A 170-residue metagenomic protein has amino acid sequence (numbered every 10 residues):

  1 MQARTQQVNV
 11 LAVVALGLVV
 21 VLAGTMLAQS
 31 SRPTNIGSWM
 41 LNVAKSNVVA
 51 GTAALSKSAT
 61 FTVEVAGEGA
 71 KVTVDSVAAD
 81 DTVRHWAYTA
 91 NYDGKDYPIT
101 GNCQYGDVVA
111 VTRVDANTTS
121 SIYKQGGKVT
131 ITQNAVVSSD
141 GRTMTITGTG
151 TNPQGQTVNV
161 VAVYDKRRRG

Functional and structural regions predicted by a protein language model:
Q2, L22-S30: Intrinsically disordered, low-complexity and often Lys/Arg-enriched segments
Q2-A15: Bacterial N-terminal signal peptides that target proteins for export
A12-T25: Bacterial N-terminal signal peptides
L27-G170: Hydrophobic small-molecule pocket/channel-lining residues, especially in calycin-type beta-barrels
